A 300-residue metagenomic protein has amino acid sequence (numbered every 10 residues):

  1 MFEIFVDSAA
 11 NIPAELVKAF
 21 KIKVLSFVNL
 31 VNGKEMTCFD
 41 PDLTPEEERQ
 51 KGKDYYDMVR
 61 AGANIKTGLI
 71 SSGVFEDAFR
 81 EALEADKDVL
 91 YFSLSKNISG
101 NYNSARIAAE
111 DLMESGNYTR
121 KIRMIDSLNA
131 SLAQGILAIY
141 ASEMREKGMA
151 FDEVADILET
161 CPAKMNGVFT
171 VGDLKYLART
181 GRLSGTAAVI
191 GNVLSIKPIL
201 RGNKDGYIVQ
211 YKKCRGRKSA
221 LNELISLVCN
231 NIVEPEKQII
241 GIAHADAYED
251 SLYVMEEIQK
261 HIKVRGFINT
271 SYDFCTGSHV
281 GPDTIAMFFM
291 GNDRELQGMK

Functional and structural regions predicted by a protein language model:
M1-E3, D88: Beta-sheet entry/capping signal
E3, A9-V17, I22-K23, F27-M36 (+6 more regions): Mixed-charge interfacial surface used for oligomerization/domain docking and macromolecular partner engagement
E3-I70, V74: N-terminal glycine-rich anion-binding loop in soluble enzyme alpha/beta folds
R60-K96, N103-I107, A155, P162: Glycine-rich phosphate- or other oxyanion-binding loops that anchor nucleotides, phosphorylated ligands
S93-S95, I125-L128: Short beta-strand->loop
